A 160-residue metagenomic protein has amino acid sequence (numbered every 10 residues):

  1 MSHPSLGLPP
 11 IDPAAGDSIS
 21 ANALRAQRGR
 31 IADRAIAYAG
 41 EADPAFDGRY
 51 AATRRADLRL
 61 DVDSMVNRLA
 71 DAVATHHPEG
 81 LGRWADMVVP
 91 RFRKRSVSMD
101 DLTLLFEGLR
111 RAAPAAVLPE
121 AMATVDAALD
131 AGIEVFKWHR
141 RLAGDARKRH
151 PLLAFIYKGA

Functional and structural regions predicted by a protein language model:
M1-T103, E107, R111-A160: Core of compact, soluble alpha-helical bundle domains
